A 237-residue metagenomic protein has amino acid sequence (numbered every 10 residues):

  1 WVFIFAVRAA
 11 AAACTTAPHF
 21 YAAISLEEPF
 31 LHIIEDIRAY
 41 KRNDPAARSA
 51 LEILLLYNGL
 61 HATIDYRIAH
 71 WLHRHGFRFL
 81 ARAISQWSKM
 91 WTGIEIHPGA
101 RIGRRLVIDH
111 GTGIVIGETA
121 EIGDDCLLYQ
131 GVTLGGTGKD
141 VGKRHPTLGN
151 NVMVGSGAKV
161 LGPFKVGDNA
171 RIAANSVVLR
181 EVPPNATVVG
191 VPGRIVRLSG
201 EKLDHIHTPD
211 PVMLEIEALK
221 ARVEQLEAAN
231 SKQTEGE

Functional and structural regions predicted by a protein language model:
V2-V7, A11-C14, P18-T92, L203-E237: Terminal amphipathic alpha-helical/low-complexity segments used for targeting or macromolecular assembly
K89-V196: Structural signal for interior beta-strand "rungs" in well-ordered beta-sheet cores of soluble enzyme domains
L198-E201: A structural signal for small-residue-enriched, beta-sheet-centric alpha/beta enzyme cores and oligomeric scaffold folds
